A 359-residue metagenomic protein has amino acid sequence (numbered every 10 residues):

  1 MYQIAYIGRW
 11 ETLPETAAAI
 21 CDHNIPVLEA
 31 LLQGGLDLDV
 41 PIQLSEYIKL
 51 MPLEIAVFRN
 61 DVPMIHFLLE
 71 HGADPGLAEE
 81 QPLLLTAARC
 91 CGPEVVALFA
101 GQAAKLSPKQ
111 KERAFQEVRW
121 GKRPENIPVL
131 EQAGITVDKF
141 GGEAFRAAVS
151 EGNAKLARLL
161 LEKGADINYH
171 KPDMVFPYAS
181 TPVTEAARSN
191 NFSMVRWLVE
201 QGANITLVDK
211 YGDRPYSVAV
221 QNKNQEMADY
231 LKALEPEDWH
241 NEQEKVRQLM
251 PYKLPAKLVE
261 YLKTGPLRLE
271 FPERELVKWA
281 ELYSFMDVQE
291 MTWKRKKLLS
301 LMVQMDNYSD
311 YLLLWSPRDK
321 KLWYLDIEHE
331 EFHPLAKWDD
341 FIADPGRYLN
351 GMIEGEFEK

Functional and structural regions predicted by a protein language model:
Y6-A18, P41-I55, L77-T86, P108-V118 (+3 more regions): Ankyrin-repeat boundary/"N-cap" motif
W10-T12, I48, Y211-D213, S217-L314: A surface-exposed partner-binding patch
A18-H23, M51-D61, T86-G92, R113-P124 (+4 more regions): Ankyrin repeat A-helix N-terminal signature
N24-Q33, N60-E70, C91-G101, K122-Q132 (+3 more regions): Ankyrin repeat structural motif
G35-D39, G72-G76, A103-L106, G134-V137 (+2 more regions): The conserved C-terminal loop/turn that links adjacent ankyrin repeats
I55-W120: A generic tandem-repeat structural signature
D138, F145-H240: Elongated, non-catalytic scaffold/linker segments and compositionally distinctive motifs
D319-A343: A short, surface-exposed interaction/processing loop segment used at functional sites
